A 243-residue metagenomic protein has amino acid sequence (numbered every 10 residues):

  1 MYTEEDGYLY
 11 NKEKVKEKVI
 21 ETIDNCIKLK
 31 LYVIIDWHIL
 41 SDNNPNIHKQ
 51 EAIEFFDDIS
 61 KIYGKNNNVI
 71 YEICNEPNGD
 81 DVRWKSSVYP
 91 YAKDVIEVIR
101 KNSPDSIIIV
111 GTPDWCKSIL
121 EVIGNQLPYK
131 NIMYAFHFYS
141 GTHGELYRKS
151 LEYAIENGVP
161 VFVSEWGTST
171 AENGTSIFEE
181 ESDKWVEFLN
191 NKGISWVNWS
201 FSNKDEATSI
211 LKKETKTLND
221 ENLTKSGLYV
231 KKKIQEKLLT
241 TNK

Functional and structural regions predicted by a protein language model:
M1-K28: Active-site-adjacent substrate/metal-binding segments within catalytic domains of carbohydrate-active enzymes
Y2-E4, D42, V69, N78: Localized chelating/binding microdomains that coordinate divalent metal ions or stabilize phosphate-bearing
Y32, K49-I70, C74-K204, T208-T240: Extracellular glycoside hydrolase catalytic/binding regions
I39: Short glycine/proline-centered loop/turn elements that form peptide/ligand docking sites
P45: Short acidic-hydrophobic catalytic motif
K243: Extracellular carbohydrate-recognition regions
